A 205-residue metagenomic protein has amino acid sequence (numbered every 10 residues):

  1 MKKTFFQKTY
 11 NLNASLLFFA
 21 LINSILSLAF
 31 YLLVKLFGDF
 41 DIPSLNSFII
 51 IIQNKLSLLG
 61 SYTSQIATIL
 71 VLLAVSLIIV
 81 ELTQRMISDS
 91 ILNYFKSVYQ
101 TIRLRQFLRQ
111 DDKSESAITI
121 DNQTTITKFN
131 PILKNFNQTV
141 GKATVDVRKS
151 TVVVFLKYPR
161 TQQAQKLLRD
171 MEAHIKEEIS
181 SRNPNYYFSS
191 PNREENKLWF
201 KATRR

Functional and structural regions predicted by a protein language model:
M1-S97: N-terminal alpha-helical membrane-insertion module
K8, L12, A20, L33 (+4 more regions): Intrinsically disordered, low-complexity regions enriched in small/polar residues
N11-N13, N23, N46, N54 (+7 more regions): Detector for Asparagine
A29, L33, F40, Q106 (+3 more regions): Short amphipathic alpha-helical patches
I52, Q110, S114-D121, E194 (+1 more regions): A sequence-level detector of short, solvent-exposed, charge-rich linear segments
N54-L58, Y62, I66, L70 (+5 more regions): Amphipathic, alpha-helical segments enriched in basic
I79-T139: Canonical alpha-helical transmembrane segment with a positive-inside/aromatic-interface signature
K134-R205: Terminal membrane-proximal soluble interaction domains of membrane-associated proteins
